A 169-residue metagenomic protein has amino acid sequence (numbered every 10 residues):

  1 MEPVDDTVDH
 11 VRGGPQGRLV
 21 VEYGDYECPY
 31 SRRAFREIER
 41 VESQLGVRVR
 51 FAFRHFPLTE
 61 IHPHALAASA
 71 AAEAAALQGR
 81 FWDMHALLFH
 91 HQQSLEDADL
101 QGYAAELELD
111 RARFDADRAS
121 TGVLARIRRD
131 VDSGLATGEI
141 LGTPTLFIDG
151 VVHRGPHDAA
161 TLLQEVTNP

Functional and structural regions predicted by a protein language model:
M1-R18: A short beta-strand-turn-helix
D5-V8, R80, S120-G122, D158: Serine/threonine-rich low-complexity intrinsically disordered regions
T7-V8, A52, F114: Glycine-rich, flexible loop/turn motifs
V11-R12, L95, H153: Short clusters of hydrophobic/aromatic residues that line enzyme substrate/ligand-binding pockets
P15-Q16, V47, G142: Residue-level preference for short coil/turn positions at secondary-structure junctions
L19-A105, D110: Structural alpha/beta surface segment adjacent to cysteine/selenocysteine redox centers across thiol/disulfide enzymes
Y23-G24, Y30-E42, G102-P169: C-terminal cap of thioredoxin/glutaredoxin-like
